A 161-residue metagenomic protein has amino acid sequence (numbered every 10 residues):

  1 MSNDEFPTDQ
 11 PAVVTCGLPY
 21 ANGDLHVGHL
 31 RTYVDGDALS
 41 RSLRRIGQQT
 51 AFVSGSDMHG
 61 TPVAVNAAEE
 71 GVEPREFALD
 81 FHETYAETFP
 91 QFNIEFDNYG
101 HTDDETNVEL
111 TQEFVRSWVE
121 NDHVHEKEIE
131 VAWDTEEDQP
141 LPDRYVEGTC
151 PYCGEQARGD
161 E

Functional and structural regions predicted by a protein language model:
S2-T88, F92, N98-N121, E137: N-terminal catalytic cores of NTP/NDP-binding nucleotidyl/phosphoryl-transfer enzymes
N121-E161: Cys/His-rich short segments
